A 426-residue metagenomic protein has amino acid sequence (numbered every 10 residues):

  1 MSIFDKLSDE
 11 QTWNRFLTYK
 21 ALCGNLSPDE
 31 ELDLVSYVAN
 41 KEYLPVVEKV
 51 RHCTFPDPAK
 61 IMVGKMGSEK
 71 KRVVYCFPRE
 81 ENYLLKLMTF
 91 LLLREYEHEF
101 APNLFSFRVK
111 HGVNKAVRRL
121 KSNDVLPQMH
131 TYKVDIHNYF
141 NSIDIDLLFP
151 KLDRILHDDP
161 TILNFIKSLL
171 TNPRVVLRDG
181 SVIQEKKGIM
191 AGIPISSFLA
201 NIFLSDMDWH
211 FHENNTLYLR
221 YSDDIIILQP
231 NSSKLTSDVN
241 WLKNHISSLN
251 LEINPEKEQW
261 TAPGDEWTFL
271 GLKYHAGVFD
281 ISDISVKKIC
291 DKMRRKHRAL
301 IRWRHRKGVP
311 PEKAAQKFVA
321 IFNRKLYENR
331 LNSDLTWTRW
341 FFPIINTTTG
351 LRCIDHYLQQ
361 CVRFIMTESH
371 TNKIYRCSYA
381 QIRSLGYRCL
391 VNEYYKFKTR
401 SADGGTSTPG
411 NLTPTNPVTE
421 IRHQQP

Functional and structural regions predicted by a protein language model:
S2-P58, G64-K65: A structured, charge-rich N-terminal accessory region that forms the first stable segment of a protein and links
V47-E69, F165-D179: Reverse-transcriptase-like RNA-dependent polymerase core
K70-V74, A101-N103, V134, E185-I193 (+2 more regions): Glycine- and acidic
K71-F100, E185-H212: Conserved pre-motif C helix in the palm subdomain of viral-like polymerases
K86, G180, Q184, T236 (+3 more regions): Right-hand nucleic-acid polymerase module
M88, L120, I166, S196 (+1 more regions): A residue-level signal for conserved active-site and pocket-lining positions in enzyme catalytic cores
T89-V134, N138-D144, Y379: Active-site-proximal segment of RNA-dependent polymerases
N123-S222, I226-H245, L251-E252, T261-E266: Conserved polymerase palm-domain catalytic core
